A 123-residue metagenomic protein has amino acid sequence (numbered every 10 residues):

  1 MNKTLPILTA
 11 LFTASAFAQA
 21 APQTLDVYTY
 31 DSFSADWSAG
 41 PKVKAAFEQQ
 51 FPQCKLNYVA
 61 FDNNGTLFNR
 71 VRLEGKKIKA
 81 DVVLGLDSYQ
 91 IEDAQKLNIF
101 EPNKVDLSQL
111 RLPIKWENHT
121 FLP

Functional and structural regions predicted by a protein language model:
M1-A18: Gram-negative bacterial Sec-dependent N-terminal signal peptides
T4, A20, A45, P102-L107: Intrinsic disorder/low-complexity segments enriched in polar/small residues
F17, R72-L73, H119: Short, flexible, glycine/charge-rich loop motifs used to bind or transfer phosphoryl groups or to couple energy/partner
A21-E92: Early extracytoplasmic/lumenal segment of secretory-pathway proteins
I78-V83, E101-P123: A structural signal for short loop-to-beta-strand junctions that line the ligand-binding cleft of periplasmic/secreted
L97-I99: A generic, well-ordered mixed alpha/beta core segment in the N-terminal half of proteins
